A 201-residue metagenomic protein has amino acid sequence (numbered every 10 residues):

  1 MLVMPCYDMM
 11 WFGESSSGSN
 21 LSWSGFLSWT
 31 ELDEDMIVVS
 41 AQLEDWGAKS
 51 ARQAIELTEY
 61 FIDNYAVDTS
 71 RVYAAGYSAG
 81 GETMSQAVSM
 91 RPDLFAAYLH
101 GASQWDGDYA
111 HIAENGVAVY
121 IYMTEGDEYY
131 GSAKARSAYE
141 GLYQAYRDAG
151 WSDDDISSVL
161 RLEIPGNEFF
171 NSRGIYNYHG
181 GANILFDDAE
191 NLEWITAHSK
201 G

Functional and structural regions predicted by a protein language model:
L2-I55: Active-site machinery of serine-nucleophile hydrolases
W11-F12, G47-S50, G81-S85, W105-H111 (+2 more regions): Extracytoplasmic/secreted cell-surface and envelope-processing proteins
E34, A113-V119: Short, proline-enriched alpha-helix->beta-strand connector loops that line the catalytic pocket of alpha/beta-hydrolase
L43, L99-G107, G126: Active-site nucleophile loop of the alpha/beta-hydrolase fold
W46-S78: Gly/Ser-rich "nucleophile elbow"/oxyanion-hole loop immediately N-terminal to the catalytic nucleophile in hydrolases
G81-P92, Y98: Short glycine-enriched nucleophile-adjacent loop and the immediately C-terminal alpha-helix near the catalytic center
Y120-Y122, G126-E128, R136, A145-G201: C-terminal catalytic histidine-bearing segment of alpha/beta-hydrolase fold enzymes
